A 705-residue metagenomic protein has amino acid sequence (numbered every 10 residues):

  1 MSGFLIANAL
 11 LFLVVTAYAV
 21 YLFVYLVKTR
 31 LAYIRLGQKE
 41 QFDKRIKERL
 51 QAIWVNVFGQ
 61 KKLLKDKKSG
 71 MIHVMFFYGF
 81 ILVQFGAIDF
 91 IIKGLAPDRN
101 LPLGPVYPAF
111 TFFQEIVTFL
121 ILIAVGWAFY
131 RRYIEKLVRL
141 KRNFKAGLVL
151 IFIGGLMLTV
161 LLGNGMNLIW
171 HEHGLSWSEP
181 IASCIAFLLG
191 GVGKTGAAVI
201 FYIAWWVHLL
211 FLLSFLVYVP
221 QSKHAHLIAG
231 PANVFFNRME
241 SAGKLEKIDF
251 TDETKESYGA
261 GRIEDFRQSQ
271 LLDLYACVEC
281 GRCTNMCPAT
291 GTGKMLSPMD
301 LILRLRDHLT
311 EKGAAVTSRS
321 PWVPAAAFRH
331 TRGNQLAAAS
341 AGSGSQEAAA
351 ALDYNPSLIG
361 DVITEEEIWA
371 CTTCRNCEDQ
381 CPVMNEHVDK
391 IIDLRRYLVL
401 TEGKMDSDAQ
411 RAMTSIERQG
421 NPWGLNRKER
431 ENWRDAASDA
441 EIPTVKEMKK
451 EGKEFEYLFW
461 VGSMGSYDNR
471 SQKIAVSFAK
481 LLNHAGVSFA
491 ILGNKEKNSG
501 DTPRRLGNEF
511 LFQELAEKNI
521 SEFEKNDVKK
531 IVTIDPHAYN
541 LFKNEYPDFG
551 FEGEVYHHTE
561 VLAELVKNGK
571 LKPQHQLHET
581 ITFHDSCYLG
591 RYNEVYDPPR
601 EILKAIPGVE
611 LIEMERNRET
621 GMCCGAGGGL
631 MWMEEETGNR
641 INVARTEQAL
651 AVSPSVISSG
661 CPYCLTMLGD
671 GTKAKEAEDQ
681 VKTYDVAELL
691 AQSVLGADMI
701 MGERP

Functional and structural regions predicted by a protein language model:
S2-W127, I134, D265-L274, L296-D300 (+4 more regions): Iron-sulfur-cluster electron-transfer modules
V14-Y21, L122, G154-L158, V199-F235: Alpha-helical membrane-embedded segments
L22-E40, K93-A96, A128-G147, L162-W177 (+4 more regions): Juxtamembrane/interface segments at transmembrane-helix termini
V74-F85, V149-H171: Hydrophobic alpha-helical membrane-insertion segments
G94-A109, M166-I200: Membrane-interfacial helical/loop segments at transmembrane boundaries in membrane proteins
G243-M299: Non-transmembrane accessory domains of multi-pass membrane transporters/channels
C277-C283, C287, L301, C371-C377 (+6 more regions): Short cysteine clusters
V461-H557, Y588-A605, V609-P705: Cofactor-cradling patches in redox/metallo enzymes
